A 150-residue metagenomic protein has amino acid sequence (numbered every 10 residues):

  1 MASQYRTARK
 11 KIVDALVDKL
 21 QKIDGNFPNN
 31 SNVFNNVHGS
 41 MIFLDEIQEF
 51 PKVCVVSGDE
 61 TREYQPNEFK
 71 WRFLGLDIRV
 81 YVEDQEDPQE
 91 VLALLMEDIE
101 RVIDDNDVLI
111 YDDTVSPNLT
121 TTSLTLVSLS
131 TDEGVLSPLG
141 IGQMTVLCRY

Functional and structural regions predicted by a protein language model:
M1-D45, F50, C54-Y150: Charged, amphipathic alpha-helical segments and their flanking helix caps
